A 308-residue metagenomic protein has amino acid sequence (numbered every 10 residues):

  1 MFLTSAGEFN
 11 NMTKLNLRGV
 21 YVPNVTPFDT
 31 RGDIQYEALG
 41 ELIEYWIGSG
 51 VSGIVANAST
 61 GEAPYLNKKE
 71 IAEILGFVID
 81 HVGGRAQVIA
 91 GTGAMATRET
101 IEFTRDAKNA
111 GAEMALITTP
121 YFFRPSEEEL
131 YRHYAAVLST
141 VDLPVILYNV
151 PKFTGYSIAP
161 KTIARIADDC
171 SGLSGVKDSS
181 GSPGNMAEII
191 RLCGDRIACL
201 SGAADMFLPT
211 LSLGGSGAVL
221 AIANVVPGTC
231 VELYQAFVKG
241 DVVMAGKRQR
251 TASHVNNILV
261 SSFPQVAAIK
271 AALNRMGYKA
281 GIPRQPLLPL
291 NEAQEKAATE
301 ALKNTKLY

Functional and structural regions predicted by a protein language model:
M1-N11: Short, Lys/Arg-enriched N-terminal segments with co-localized hydrophobic residues within the first ~10-30 amino acids
F9, N16-P27, S49-V51, S212-G215 (+2 more regions): C-terminal alpha-helical cap/extension of soluble enzyme domains
T13-G155, R165: Active-site beta->alpha loop and helix N-cap motifs at the rims of alpha/beta catalytic domains
K14-N16, E188-I189, I197, L273: Catalytic cores of TIM-barrel enzymes
T30, Y36, K68, P160 (+2 more regions): Alpha-helix N-capping/helix-start residues
L39, I71, L75, T100 (+6 more regions): A general structural signal for well-ordered alpha-helical segments in protein cores
A86, V145, C170-S171, I197 (+1 more regions): Structural motif
S139, F153-S253, I258-V260: Catalytic alpha/beta core domains of metabolic enzymes, predominantly
